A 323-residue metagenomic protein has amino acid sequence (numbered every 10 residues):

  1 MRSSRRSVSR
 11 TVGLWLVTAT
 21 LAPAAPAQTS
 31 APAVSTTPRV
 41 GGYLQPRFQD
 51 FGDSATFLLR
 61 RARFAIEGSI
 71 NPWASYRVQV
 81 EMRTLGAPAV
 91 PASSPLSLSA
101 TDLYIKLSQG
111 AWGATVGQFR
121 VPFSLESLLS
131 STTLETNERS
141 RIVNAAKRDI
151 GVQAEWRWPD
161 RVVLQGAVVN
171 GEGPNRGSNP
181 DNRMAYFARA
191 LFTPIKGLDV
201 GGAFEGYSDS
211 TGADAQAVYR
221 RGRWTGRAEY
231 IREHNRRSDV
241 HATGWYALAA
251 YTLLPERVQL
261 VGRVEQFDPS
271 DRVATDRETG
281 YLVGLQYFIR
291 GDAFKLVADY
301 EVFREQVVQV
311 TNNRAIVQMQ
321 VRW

Functional and structural regions predicted by a protein language model:
M1-R6, R10-Q49, A92, W323: N-terminal periplasmic/intermembrane-space "pro-region" immediately following the signal or transit peptide
R2, R161, G173, E305: Short, acidic Gly/Pro/Ser/Thr-rich loop/turn segments
R10, L58, A145-A146, R277 (+1 more regions): Short hydrophobic/aromatic segments of transmembrane alpha-helices and their interfaces
T29-G171, P180-M184, L191-L198, L248-V261 (+1 more regions): Outer membrane beta-barrel
T36, Q45-D53, N71, P88-L96 (+4 more regions): Outer-membrane beta-barrel pore domains
G171-G173, E233: A broad detector of the eukaryotic-type serine/threonine protein kinase catalytic domain
P174-S178, A188-R189, G202-F204, R237: Short helix-to-loop capping/linker segments positioned immediately adjacent to catalytic or ligand/cofactor-binding
G177-R183, V240-A242: Interfacial loop-to-helix transition and helix-capping segments at the boundaries of transmembrane helices
